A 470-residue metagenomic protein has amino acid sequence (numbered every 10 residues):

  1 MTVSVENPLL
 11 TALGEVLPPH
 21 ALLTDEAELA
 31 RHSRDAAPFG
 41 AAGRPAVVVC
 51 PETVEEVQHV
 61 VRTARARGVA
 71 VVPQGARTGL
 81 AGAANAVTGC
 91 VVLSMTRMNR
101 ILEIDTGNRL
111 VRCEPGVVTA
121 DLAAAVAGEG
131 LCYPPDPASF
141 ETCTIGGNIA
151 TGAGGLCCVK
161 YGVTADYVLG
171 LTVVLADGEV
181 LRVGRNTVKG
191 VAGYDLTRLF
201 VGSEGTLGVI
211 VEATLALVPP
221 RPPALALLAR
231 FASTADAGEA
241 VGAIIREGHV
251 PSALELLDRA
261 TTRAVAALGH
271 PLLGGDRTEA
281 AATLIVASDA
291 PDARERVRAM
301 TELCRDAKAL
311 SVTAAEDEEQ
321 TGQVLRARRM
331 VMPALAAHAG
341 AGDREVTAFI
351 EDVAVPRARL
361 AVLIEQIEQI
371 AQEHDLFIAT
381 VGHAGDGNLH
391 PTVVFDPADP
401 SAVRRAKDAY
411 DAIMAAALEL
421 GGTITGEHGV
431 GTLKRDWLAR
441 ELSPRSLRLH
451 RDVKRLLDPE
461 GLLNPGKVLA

Functional and structural regions predicted by a protein language model:
M1-R62, G79-R109, T261-L273, E319-I350 (+1 more regions): N-terminal flexible segment immediately upstream of the FAD-binding catalytic core in FAD-dependent oxidoreductases
P18-P19, L418-V430, P459-L463: Alpha-helix capping/hinge segments and adjacent helical runs
T24-S33, L215, P219, L225 (+5 more regions): C-terminal substrate-recognition/cap domain of FAD-linked oxidoreductases
R100-I104, L110-E255, L462-L463: FAD-binding subdomain of flavoenzyme oxidoreductases
E179, R435-A470: Activity-critical C-terminal alpha-helical subdomain
